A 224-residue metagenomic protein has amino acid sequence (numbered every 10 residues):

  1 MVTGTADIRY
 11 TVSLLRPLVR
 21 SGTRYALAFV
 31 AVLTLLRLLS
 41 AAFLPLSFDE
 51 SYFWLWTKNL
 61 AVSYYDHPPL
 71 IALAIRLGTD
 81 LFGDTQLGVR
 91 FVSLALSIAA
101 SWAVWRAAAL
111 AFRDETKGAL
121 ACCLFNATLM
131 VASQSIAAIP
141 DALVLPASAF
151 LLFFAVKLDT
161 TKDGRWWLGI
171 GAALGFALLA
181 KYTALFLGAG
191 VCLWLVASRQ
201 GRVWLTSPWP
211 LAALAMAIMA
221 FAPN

Functional and structural regions predicted by a protein language model:
L14, V19, T23, V104-A127 (+1 more regions): Transmembrane-helix signature of polytopic, membrane-embedded enzymes that assemble or transfer cell-envelope glycans
V30, A121-N126, F153, L174 (+1 more regions): Short helix- or helix-capping micro-motifs that position conserved polar/aromatic residues at function-defining sites
S40-F53, S63-L77, G83-L87: Extracytoplasmic catalytic/substrate-binding loops of multi-pass membrane glycan-assembly enzymes
P69-L73, F82-W102, A119, Q134-A138: Loop-to-helix entry region of an early transmembrane alpha helix in multi-pass inner-membrane enzymes
I75-T79, V92-A103, F112, T128 (+1 more regions): Transmembrane alpha-helices of multi-pass, membrane-embedded glycan-processing enzymes that use lipid-linked
A109-F112, L151-W167: Membrane-interface transmembrane helices that cradle and orient dolichyl/undecaprenyl
M130-V144: Short acidic/glycine- and proline-prone juxtamembrane loop motifs at membrane-interface regions of multi-pass membrane
F176, L187-N224: Transmembrane-lumen/periplasm boundary regions of multi-pass, lipid-linked membrane glycan transferases
